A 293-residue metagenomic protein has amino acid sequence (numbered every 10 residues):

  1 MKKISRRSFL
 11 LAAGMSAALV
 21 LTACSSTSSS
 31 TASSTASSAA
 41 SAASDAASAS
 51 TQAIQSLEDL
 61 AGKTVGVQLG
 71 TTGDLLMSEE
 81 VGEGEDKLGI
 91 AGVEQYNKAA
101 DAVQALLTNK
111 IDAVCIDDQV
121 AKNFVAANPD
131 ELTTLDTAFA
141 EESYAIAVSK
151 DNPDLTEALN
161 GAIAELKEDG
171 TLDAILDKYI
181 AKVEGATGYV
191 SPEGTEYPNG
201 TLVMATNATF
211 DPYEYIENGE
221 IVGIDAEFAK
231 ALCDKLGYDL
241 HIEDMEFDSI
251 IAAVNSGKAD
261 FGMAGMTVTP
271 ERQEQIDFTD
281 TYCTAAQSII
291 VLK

Functional and structural regions predicted by a protein language model:
L19-A23: C-terminal motif of bacterial Sec signal peptides marking the signal peptidase cleavage site
C24-S44: Bacterial lipoprotein signal-peptidase II cleavage site
S25, A40, T71, K122 (+3 more regions): Extended ligand-binding regions for polar small-molecule ligands
A49-L60, P129-F139, K150, K230 (+1 more regions): Acidic, polar ligand-binding/catalytic clefts
T72-V93, T134-L135, I163-N199: Ligand-binding clefts/hinges and TM-proximal coupling segments of bilobed small-molecule sensing domains
L75-V81, A100, A105-A140, S249-A252 (+1 more regions): A ligand-binding cleft/hinge motif common to bilobed small-molecule-binding domains
G92-Q95, Y197-M266: Extracytoplasmic small-molecule ligand-binding "clamshell" domains of the periplasmic binding protein/Venus flytrap
D118, K122, A126-N160, Y189 (+3 more regions): Periplasmic-binding protein-like
